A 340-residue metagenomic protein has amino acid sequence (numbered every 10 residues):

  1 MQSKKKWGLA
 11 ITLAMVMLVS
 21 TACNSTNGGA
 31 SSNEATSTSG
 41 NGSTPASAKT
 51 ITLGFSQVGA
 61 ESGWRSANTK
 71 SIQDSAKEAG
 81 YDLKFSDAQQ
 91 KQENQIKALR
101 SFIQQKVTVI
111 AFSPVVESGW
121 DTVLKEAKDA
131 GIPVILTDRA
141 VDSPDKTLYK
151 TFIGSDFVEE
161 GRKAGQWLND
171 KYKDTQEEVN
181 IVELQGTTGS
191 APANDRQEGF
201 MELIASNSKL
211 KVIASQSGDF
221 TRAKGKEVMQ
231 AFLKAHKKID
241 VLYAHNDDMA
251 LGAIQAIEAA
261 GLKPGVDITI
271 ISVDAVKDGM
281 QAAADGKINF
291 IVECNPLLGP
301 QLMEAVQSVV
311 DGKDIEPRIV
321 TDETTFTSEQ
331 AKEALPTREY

Functional and structural regions predicted by a protein language model:
Q2-K6, C23-Y340: A residue-level marker of the well-folded mature domains of exported/periplasmic proteins
K6-M15: Sec-dependent N-terminal signal peptides
M15-M17, M249: Methionine-biased hydrophobic packing positions in alpha-helices, especially within tandem helical repeat solenoids
L18-A22: C-terminal motif of bacterial Sec signal peptides marking the signal peptidase cleavage site
